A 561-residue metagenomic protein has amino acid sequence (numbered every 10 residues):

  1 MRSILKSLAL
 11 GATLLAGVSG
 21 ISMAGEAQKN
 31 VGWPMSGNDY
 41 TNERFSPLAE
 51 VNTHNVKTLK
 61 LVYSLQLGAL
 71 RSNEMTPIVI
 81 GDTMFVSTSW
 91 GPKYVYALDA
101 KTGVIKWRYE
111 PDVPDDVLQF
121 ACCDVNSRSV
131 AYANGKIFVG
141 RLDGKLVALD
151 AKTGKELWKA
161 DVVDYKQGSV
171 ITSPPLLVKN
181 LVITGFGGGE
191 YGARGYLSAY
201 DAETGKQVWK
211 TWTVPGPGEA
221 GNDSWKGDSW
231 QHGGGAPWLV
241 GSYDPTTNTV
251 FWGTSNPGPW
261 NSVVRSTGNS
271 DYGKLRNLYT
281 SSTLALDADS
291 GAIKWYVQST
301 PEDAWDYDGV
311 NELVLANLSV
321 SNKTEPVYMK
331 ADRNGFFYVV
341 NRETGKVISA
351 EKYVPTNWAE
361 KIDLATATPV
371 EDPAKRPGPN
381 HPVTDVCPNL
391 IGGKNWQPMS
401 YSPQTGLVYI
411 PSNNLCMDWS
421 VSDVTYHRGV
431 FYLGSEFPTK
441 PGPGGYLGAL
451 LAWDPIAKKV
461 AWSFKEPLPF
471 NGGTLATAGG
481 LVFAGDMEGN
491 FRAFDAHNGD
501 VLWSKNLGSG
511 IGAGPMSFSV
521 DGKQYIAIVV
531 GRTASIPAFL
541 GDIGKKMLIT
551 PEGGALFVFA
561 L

Functional and structural regions predicted by a protein language model:
M1-L10: Bacterial N-terminal signal peptides that target proteins for export
G25-L61, T213-A220, D372-K375, T439-K440 (+1 more regions): Blade/loop signatures of beta-propeller domains
N30-G37, S72-Y94, Q119-K145, V170-R194 (+7 more regions): Repeat-blade elements of multi-bladed beta-propeller folds
N42-V163, A476-T477: N-terminal cofactor/phosphate-binding cores enriched in small/glycine residues, especially glycine-rich loops such as
L65-I78, R108-A131, E156-P174, Y191 (+10 more regions): Extracytoplasmic beta-rich repeat domains
L149, G154, G195-Q207, N269-G291 (+3 more regions): Beta-propeller blade signature
N317, S412-N414, G442-D500: Loop/turn-rich, solvent-exposed surfaces of beta-rich toroidal or solenoidal domains
M516-L561: Blade-level signature of beta-propeller repeat domains, shared across WD40, Kelch, NHL, RCC1 and BNR/Asp-box propellers
